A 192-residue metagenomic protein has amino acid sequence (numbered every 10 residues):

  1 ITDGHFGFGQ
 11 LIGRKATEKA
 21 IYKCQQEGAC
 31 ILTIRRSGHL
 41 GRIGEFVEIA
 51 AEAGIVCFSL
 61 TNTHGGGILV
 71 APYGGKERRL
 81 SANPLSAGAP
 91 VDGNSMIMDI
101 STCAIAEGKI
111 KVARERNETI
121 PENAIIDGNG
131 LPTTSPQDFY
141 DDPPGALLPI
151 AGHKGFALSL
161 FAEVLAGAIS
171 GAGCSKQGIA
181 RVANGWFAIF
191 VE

Functional and structural regions predicted by a protein language model:
I1-I21: Active-site cofactor/substrate anionic-group-binding motifs, chiefly glycine- and Lys/Arg-rich phosphate-binding loops
T2-F6, C30-R35, P149-A151, A188-E192: Short glycine-rich or small-residue beta-strand-to-loop segments that form or flank ligand, phosphate, metal/Fe-S
T2-G4, Q25, I31-R36, C57-T61 (+4 more regions): General beta-strand structural signal in soluble alpha/beta enzymes
F6, R36-L40, T61-G67, G74-K76 (+1 more regions): Acidic, glycine-rich active-site loops and adjacent beta-strand->loop/helix elements that engage anionic groups
R14, E18, Y22-L60: A glycine-rich phosphate/pyrophosphate-binding beta-strand-loop-alpha-helix module
I68-Q137: Phosphate/diphosphate-binding glycine-rich loops and adjacent basic-rich segments that engage nucleotide
P143-E192: Internal helical hairpin/lid segments
